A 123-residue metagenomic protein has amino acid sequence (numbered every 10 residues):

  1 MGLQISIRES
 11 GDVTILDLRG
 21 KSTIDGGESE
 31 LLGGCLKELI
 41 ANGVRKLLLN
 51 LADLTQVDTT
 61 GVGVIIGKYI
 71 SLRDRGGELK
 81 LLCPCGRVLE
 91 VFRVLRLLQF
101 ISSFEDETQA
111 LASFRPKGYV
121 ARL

Functional and structural regions predicted by a protein language model:
M1-S10, R115-L123: Non-catalytic signal-transmission and effector/linker regions of two-component phosphorelay proteins
L3-G34: STAS-typified acidic loop motif
S6, L82, F104: General small-molecule cofactor/ligand-binding pocket signal
D12, G86, T108: Residues that form or immediately flank small-molecule/cofactor binding pockets and catalytic motifs
S22-I101: Amphipathic alpha-helical interaction surfaces in cytosolic regulatory modules
R93-V94, A112-P116: Short secondary-structure transition/capping segments
S102-D106, A110: Short acidic-hydrophobic, aromatic-tinged amphipathic segments that line or gate anion-handling sites
